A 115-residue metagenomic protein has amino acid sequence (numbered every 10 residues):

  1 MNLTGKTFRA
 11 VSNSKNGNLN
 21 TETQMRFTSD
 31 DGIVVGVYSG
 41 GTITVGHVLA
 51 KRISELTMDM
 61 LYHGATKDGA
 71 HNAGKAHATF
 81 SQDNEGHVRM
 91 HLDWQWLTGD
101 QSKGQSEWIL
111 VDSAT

Functional and structural regions predicted by a protein language model:
M1-L19, M90-W96: Tryptophan-anchored aromatic micro-motifs
A10, V34-V37, M58-Y62, V88-W94: Short hydrophobic/aromatic-rich beta-strand segments that constitute the beta-sheet cores of beta-sandwich/beta-barrel
L19-T23, I43-V48, H71-H77, R89-H91 (+1 more regions): Short, surface-exposed coil-to-beta transition loops
E22-Q24, R52, Q95-T115: Edge beta-strand at a domain terminus
T23-K51: N-terminal glycine/threonine-rich, aromatic-flanked beta-hairpin/loop signature
S39-V45, G64-K67, D93-D100: Short, solvent-exposed aromatic-acidic interface loops
R52-R89: Mid-chain, well-packed structural core segment of small domains
